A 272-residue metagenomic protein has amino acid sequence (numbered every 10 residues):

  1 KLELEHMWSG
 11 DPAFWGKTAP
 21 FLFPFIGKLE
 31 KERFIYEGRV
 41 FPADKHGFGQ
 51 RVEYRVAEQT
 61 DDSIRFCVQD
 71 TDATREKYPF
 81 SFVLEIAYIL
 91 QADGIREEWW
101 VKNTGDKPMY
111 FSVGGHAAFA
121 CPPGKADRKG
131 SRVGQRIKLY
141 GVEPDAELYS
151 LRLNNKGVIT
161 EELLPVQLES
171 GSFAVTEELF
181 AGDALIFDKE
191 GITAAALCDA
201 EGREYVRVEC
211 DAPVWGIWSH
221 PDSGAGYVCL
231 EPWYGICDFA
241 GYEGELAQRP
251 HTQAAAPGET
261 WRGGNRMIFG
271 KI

Functional and structural regions predicted by a protein language model:
K1-V40: Acidic-aromatic substrate-binding/catalytic surfaces of carbohydrate-active enzymes
F34-P42, W99, Q253-K271: Short Pro-Gly-centered flexible turn/kink motifs
I35-A92: Extended, loop-rich substrate-binding clefts of extracytoplasmic carbohydrate-active enzymes
F41, H46-E58, L168-P250: Acidic/His-leaning functional-site neighborhoods
C67-A73, W233-G235, I268: Generic short beta-strand segments
D70-P123: Acidic, contiguous internal or C-terminal segments within carbohydrate-active enzymes that form a structured patch used
E85-A87, P250-A255: Beta-strand-rich interaction surfaces with strong enrichment in secreted/lumenal proteins
P108, A118-D211: Active-site/ligand-binding surface loops and adjacent short beta/alpha elements that line catalytic pockets across
